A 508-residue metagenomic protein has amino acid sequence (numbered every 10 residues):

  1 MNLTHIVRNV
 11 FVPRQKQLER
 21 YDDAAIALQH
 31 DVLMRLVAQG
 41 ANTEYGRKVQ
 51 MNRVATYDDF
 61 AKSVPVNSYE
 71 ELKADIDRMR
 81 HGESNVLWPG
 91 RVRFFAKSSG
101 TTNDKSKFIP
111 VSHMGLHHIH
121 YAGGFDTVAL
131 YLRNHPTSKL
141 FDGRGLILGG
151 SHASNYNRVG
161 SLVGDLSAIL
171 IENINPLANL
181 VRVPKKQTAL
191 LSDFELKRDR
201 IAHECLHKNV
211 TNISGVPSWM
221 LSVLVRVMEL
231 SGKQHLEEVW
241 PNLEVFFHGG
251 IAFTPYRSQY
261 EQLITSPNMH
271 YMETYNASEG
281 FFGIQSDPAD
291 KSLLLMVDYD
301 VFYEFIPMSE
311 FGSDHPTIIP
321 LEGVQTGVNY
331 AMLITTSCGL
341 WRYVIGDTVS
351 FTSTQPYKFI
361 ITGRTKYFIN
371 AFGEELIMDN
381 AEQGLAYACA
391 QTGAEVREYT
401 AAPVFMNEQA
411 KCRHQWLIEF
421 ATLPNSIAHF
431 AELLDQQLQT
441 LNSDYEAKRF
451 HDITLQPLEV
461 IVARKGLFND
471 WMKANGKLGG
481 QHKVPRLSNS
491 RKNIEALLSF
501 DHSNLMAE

Functional and structural regions predicted by a protein language model:
M1-N52, F60-V64, D75-R78, G82 (+1 more regions): Active-site glycine/GP-rich loop and adjacent strand/helix microenvironment that borders small-molecule binding pockets
A27, D31-F95, S106-V111, H118 (+2 more regions): Active-site diphosphate/adenylate-binding microenvironment
R93-K97, L221-L224: Contiguous, well-ordered alpha-helical segments that form the cores/surfaces of helical PPI scaffolds
A96-D104, A277-E279, F351: Ser/Thr-glycine-rich phosphate-binding loops at phosphate-binding pockets of nucleotides, nucleotide cofactors
S99, L148-G149, S214, Y275: Short glycine-rich loop/turn motifs that provide flexible caps or phosphate-binding loops at active sites
G100-T101, S106-V111, A122-G143, A381-G393: Gly/lys/ser-thr-rich phosphate-binding loops in alpha/beta enzymes that coordinate phosphoanhydride or phosphate groups
M114-H117, L423-P424: Short strand->helix junction
A129-P176: Conserved AMP-binding loop of ANL adenylate-forming enzymes
